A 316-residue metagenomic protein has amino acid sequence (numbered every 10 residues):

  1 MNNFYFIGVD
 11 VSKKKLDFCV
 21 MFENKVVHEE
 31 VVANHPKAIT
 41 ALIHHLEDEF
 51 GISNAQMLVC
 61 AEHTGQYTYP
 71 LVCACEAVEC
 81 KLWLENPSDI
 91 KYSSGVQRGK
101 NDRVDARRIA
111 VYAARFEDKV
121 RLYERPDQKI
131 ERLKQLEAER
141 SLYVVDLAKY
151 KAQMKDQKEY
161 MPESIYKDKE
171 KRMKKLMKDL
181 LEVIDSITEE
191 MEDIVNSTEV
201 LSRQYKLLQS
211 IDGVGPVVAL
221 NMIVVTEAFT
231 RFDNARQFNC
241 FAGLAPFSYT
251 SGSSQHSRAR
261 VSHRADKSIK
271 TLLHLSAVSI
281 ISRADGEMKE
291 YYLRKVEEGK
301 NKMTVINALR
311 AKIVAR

Functional and structural regions predicted by a protein language model:
N2-F22, I109: Gly/Thr-rich phosphate-binding beta-strand-loop-beta motif of the actin/hexokinase/Hsp70
K13-T40: Short glycine-rich, Thr/Ser-proximal phosphate-binding strand/loop in the N-terminal lobe of ATP-dependent enzymes
K37-Q56: Short, basic/hydrophobic alpha-helical segments
A55-T64: Short glycine-rich phosphate-binding loop at a beta-alpha junction
Y67-L71: Short, well-ordered alpha-helical microsegments
L84-L207: Long, charge-rich intrinsically disordered scaffolds of nucleic-acid metabolism proteins
S210, P216, M222-E298, K302: Phosphate-backbone recognition surface of nucleic-acid-processing proteins
E297-R316: Basic, amphipathic alpha-helical segments enriched in Lys/Arg and hydrophobic/aromatic residues
